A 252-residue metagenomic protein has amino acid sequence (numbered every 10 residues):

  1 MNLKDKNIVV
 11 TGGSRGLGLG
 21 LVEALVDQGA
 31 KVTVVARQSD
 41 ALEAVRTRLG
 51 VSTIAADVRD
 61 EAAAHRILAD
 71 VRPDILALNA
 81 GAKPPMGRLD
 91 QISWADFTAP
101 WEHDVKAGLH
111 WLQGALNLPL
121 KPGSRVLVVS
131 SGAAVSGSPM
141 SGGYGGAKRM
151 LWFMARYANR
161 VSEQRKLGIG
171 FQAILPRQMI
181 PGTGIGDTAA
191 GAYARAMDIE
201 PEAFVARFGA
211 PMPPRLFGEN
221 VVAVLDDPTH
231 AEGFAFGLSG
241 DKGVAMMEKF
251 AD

Functional and structural regions predicted by a protein language model:
T11, P73-G81, D104, V128 (+1 more regions): Rossmann-fold scaffold of SDR-type NAD(P)-dependent oxidoreductases
S14-R15: Conserved glycine-rich cofactor-binding loop
Q28-E43: Conserved glycine-rich Rossmann-like NAD(P)H-binding loop of the short-chain dehydrogenase/reductase
R48-E61: Rossmann-fold cofactor-recognition segment
D90-L109, L127, L151: Catalytic Tyr-X3-Lys loop
H103-S124, R160: Amphipathic alpha-helical dimer-interface segment in Rossmann-like NAD(P)H-dependent oxidoreductases
R125-R165, L175-D187: Catalytic loop of short-chain dehydrogenase/reductase
A173, A194-F250: C-terminal helical subdomain
